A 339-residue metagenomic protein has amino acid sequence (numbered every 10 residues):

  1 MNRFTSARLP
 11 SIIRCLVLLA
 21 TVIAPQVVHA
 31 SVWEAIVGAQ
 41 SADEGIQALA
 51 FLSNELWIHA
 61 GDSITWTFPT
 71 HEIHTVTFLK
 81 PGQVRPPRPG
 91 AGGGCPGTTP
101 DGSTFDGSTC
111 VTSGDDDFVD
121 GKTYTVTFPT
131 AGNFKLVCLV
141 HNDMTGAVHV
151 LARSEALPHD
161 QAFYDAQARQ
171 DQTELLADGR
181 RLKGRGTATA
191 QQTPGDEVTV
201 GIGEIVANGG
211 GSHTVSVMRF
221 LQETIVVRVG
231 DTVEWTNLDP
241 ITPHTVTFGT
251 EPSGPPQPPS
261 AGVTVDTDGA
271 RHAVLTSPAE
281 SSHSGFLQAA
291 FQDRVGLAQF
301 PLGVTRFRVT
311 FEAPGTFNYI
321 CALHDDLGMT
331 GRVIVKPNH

Functional and structural regions predicted by a protein language model:
M1-S11: N-terminal secretory signal peptides that target proteins for export/translocation
I13-A24: Bacterial N-terminal signal peptides
H29-H339: Extracytoplasmic copper-binding redox domains, predominantly the cupredoxin/blue-copper superfamily
